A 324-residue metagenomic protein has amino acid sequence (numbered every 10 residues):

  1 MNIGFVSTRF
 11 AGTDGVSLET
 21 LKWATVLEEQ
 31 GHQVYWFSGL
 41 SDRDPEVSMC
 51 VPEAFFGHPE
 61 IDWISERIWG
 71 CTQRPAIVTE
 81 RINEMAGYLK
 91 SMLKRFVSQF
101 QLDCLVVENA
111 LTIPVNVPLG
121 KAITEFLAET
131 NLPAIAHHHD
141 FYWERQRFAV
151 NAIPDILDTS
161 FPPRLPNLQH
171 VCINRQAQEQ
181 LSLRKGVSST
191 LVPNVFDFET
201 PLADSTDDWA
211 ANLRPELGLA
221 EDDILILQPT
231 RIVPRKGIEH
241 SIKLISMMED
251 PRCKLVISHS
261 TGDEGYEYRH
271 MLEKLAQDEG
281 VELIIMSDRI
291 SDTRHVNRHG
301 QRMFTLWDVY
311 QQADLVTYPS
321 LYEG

Functional and structural regions predicted by a protein language model:
M1-C50, E129-L132: N-terminal subdomain of nucleotide-sugar transferases
R9-A11, L111, P229-V233, S260-D263: Short donor-sugar binding/catalytic loops of nucleotide-sugar-dependent glycosyltransferases, especially enzymes
V26-E29, Q33-C104, K274-D278, L283-T293: A conserved catalytic-core segment of Leloir-type glycosyltransferases
I77-E84, L93-L119, P133-H137, Y318: Short N-terminal targeting/anchoring amphipathic segment
N151-D204, D208, M271: A short, active-site helix/loop in glycosyltransferases that binds the activated sugar's phosphate group
A211, P215, A220-K236, I242-I245 (+1 more regions): Conserved donor-binding/catalytic core segment of Leloir-type glycosyltransferases
A220, Y266-D308: Nucleotide-activated donor-binding/catalytic signature segment of Leloir-type glycosyltransferases, i.e., the conserved
L321: Aromatic "clamp/platform" in nucleotide-sugar-dependent glycosyltransferases that forms part of the donor/acceptor
